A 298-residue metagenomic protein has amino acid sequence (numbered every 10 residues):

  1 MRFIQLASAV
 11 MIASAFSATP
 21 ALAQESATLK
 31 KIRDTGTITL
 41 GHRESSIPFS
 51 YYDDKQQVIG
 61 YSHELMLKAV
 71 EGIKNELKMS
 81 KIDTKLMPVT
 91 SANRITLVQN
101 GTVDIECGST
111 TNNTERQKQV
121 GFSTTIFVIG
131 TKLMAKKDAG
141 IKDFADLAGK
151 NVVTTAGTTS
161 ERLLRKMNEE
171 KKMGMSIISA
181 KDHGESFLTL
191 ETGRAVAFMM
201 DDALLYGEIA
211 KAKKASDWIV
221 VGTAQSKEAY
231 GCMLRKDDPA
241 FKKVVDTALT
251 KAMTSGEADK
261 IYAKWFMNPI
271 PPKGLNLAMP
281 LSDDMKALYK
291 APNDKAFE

Functional and structural regions predicted by a protein language model:
A23-K55, G140-I141, A145-K150, M285-E298: Immediate post-signal peptide segment of exported/extracytoplasmic ligand-binding proteins
E25, K31-I105: Extracytoplasmic small-molecule ligand-binding "clamshell" domains of the periplasmic binding protein/Venus flytrap
E25, M79-T96, A139, I177-L188 (+1 more regions): Short helix-initiation/N-cap motifs at beta->coil->alpha
T39, S45-P48, V58-N75, T111 (+3 more regions): Bilobed "Venus flytrap"/periplasmic-binding protein-like clamshell domains and structurally analogous long
E44, F127-D138, A210-D246, N268-N293 (+1 more regions): Periplasmic-binding protein-like
E64-G72, A145, K150-N151, A156-T158 (+2 more regions): Extended ligand-binding regions for polar small-molecule ligands
L67, M79-D146, K286-A296: Acidic, polar ligand-binding/catalytic clefts
N93, C107-K118, L163-E170, G184 (+2 more regions): A ligand-binding cleft/hinge motif common to bilobed small-molecule-binding domains
